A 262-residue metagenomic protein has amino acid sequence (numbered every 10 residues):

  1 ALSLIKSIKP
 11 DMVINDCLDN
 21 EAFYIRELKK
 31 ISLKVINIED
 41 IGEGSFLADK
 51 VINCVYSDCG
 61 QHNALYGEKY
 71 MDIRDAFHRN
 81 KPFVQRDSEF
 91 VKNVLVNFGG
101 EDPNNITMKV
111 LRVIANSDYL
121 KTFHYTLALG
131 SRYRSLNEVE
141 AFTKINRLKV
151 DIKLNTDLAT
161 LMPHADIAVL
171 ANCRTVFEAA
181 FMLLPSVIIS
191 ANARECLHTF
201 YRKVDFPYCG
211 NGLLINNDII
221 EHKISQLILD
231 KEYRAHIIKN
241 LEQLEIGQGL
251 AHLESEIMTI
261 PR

Functional and structural regions predicted by a protein language model:
A1-A64: Active-site and donor-binding regions of nucleotide-sugar-utilizing enzymes
A22, G44, C59-G60, P103-N105 (+2 more regions): Short, charged/polar "capping" segments at the starts of alpha-helices and the immediately preceding loops
L47-N105, L136: A nucleotide-sugar donor-handling region in carbohydrate enzymes
E89-A165: Donor-nucleotide binding loops and adjacent catalytic segments primarily of GT-B fold Leloir glycosyltransferases
P163-T175: Acidic donor-binding loop of glycosyltransferase active sites
V176-H222: Catalytic binding pocket for nucleotide-activated donors in carbohydrate/polymer assembly enzymes
Q226, Y233-G247: A short, well-ordered alpha-helix in the C-terminal region of glycosyltransferases
I246-R262: C-terminal alpha-helical cap of glycosyltransferases
